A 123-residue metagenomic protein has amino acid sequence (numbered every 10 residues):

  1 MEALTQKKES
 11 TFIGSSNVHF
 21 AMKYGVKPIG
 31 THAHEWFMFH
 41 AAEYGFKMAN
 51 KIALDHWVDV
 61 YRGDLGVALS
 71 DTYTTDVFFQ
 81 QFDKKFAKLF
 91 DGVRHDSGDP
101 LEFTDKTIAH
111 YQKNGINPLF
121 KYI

Functional and structural regions predicted by a protein language model:
M1-N117: Buried, small/hydrophobic-residue-enriched core segments of structured protein domains
